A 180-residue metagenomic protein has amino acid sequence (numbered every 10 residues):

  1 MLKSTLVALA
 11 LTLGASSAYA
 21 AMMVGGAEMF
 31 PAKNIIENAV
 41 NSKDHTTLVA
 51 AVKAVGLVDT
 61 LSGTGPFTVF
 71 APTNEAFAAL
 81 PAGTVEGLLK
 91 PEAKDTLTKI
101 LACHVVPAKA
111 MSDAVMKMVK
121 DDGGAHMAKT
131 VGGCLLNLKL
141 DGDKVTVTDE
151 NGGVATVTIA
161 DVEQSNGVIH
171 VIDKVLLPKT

Functional and structural regions predicted by a protein language model:
M1-A20: Gram-negative bacterial Sec-dependent N-terminal signal peptides
Y19-T180: Mature, structured domains of secreted/extracytosolic soluble proteins
